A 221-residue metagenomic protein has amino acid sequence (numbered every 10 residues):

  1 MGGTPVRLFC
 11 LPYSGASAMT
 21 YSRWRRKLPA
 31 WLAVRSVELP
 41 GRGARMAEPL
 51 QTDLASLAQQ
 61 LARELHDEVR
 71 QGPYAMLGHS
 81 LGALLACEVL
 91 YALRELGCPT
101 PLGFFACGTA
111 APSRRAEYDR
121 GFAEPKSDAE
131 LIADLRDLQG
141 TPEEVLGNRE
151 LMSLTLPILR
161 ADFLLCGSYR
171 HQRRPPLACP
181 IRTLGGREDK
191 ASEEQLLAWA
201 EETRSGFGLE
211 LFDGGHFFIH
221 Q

Functional and structural regions predicted by a protein language model:
M1-Q221: Non-catalytic, mobile gating and regulatory segments of ester bond hydrolases
